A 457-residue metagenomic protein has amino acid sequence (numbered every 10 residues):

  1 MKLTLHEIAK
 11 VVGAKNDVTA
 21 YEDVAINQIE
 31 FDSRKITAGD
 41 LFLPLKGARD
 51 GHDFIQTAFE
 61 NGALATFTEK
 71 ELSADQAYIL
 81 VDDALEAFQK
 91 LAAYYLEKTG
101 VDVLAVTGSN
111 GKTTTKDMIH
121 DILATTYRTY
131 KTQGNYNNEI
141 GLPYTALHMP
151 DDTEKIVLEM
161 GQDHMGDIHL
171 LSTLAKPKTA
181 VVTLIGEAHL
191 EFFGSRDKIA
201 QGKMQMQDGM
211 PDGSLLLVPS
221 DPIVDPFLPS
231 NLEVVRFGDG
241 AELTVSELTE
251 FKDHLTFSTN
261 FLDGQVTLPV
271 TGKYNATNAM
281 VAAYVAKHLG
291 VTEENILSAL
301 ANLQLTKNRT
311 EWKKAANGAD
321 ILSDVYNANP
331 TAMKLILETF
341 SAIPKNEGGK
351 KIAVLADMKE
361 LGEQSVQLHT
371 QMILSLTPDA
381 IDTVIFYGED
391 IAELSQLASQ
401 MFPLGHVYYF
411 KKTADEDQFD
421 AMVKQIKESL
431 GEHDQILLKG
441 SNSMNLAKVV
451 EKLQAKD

Functional and structural regions predicted by a protein language model:
M1-K15, L41, Y130, F192 (+4 more regions): ATP-dependent carboxylate-amine ligase
M1-K90, T271, L374, D379 (+1 more regions): N-terminal leader/targeting and accessory segments in enzymes
H6-V12, F88-L215, S220, V224-L232 (+4 more regions): Phosphate-binding loop of NTP-binding sites
A14, E69-K70, D102-L104, V181-E187 (+6 more regions): Short beta-strands and strand-loop turn motifs
A20-I29, E86-Q89, N137-I140, M160-M165 (+6 more regions): Short gly/ser/thr-rich secondary-structure transition/capping motifs
D40, L64, E154, K178 (+3 more regions): Conserved acidic residues
G47, D151, S195, L305 (+1 more regions): Short, conserved catalytic or interaction motifs in soluble domains
T68, L72-D75, V181-D320, G349 (+3 more regions): Acidic, Mg2+-coordinating active-site environments of NTP-dependent enzymes
